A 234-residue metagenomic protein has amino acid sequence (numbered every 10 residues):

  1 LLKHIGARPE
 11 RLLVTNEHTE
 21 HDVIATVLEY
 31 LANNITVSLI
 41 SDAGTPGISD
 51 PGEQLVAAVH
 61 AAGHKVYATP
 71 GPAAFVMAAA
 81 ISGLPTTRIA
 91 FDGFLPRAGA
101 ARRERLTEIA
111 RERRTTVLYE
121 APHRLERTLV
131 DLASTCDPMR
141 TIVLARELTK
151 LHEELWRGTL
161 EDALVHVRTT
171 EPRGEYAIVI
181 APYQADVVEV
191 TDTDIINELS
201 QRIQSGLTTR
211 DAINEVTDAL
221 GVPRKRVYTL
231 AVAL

Functional and structural regions predicted by a protein language model:
L1-T69, M77: Class I S-adenosyl-L-methionine
G6-P9, E29-L31, V56, S82-T87 (+2 more regions): Short, hinge-like loop/turn segments at secondary-structure boundaries
P9-N16, V66-Y67, T86-G93, M139-L144 (+1 more regions): Short hydrophobic/aromatic-enriched beta-strand-loop microsegments
L12-H21, P72-A73, G93-A98, E147-T149: Short, acidic/turn-prone active-site loops that include or flank metal/cofactor- and phosphate-binding residues
A25-L31, E104-I109, L155-L164: Short, surface-exposed amphipathic charged segments that create phosphate/polyanion-binding patches used for binding
I35-T36, T115, P122-A233: A contiguous loop/helix-start segment that scaffolds small-molecule binding in enzyme catalytic cores
Q54-E112: Class I SAM-dependent methyltransferase SAM-binding "motif I" and its flanking Rossmann-like core
